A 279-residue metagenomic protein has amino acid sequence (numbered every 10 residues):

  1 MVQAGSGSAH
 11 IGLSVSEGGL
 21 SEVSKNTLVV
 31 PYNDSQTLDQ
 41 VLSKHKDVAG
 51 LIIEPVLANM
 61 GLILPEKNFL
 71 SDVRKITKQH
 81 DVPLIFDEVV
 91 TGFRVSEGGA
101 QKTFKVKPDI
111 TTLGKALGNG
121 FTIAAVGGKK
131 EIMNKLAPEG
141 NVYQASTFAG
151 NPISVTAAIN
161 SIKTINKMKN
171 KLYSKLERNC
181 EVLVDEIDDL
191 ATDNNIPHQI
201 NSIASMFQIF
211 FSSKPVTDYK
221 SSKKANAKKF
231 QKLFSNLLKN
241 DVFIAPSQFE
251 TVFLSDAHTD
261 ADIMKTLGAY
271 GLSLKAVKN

Functional and structural regions predicted by a protein language model:
M1-N279: Conserved N-terminal phosphate-binding loop of PLP-dependent enzymes in the Aspartate aminotransferase
